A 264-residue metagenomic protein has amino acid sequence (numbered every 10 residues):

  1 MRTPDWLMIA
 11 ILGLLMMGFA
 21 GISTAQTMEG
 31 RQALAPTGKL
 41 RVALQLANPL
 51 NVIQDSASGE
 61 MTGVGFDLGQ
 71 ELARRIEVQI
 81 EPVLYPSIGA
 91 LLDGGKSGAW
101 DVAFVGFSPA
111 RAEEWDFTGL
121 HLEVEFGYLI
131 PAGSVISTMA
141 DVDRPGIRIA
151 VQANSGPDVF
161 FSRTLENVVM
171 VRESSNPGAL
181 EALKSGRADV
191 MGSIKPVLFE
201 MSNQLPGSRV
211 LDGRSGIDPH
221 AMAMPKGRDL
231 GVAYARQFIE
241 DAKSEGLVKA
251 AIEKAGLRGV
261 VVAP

Functional and structural regions predicted by a protein language model:
T27-G106, R111, E245, K254: Extracytoplasmic small-molecule ligand-binding "clamshell" domains of the periplasmic binding protein/Venus flytrap
T27-G30, G156-E173, V210-L211, E240-P264: Ligand-binding clefts/hinges and TM-proximal coupling segments of bilobed small-molecule sensing domains
K39-L46, T62, A140-P157, V169: Short loop->beta-strand "edge-of-pocket" segments that line small-molecule binding or catalytic clefts across diverse
L46, L122-A132, K195, F199-E240 (+1 more regions): Periplasmic-binding protein-like
G63-R75, S134, A140, N154-G156 (+1 more regions): Extended ligand-binding regions for polar small-molecule ligands
I80-S87, V151, V168-N176: Short beta-strand-to-loop elements that line the ligand-binding cleft of bilobed periplasmic-binding protein-like
G89, G106-E114, F160-R163, K184-G216: A ligand-binding cleft/hinge motif common to bilobed small-molecule-binding domains
H121, I130-R148: Flexible hinge/capping segments at coil-to-helix
